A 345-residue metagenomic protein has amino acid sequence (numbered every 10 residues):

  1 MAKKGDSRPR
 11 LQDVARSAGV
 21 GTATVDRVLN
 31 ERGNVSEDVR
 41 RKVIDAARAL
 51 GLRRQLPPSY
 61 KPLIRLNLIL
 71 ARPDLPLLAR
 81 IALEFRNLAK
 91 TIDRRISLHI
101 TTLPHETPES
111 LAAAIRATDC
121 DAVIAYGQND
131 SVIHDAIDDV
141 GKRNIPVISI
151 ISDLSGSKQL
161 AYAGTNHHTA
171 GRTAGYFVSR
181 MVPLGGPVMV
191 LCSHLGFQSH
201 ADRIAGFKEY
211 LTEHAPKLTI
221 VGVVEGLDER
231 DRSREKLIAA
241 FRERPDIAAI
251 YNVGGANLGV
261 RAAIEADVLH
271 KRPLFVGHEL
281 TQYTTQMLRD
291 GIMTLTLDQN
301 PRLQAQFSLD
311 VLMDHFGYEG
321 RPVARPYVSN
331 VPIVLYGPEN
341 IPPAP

Functional and structural regions predicted by a protein language model:
M1-P58: N-terminal helix-turn-helix DNA-binding module of bacterial transcription factors
A46, L211, N300-P345: Hinge/cleft segment of the Venus flytrap/periplasmic-binding protein
R54-S110: Amphipathic helical "hinge" segments at domain boundaries
A71-L78, H99-S110, N129, A163-T173 (+5 more regions): Hinge/beta->alpha junction and helix N-cap segments in small-molecule ligand-binding domains
A114-C120, M181-G185, A201, A205-H214 (+5 more regions): Non-catalytic structural scaffold of enzyme domains
V123-G141, F207, E225-Y283: Hydrophobic alpha-helical
V132-T169, T281-R289, M293: Flexible loop/hinge segments that line or gate small-molecule binding clefts
A170-V188: A conserved helix-loop-strand patch within extracytoplasmic ligand-binding domains of the periplasmic binding
